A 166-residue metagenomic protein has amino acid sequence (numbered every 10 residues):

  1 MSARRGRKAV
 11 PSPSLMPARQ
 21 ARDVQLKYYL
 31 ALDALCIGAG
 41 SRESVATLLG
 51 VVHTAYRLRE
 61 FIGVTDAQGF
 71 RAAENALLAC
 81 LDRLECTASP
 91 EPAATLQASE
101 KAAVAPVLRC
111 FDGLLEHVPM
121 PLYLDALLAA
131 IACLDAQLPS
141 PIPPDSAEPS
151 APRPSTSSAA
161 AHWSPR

Functional and structural regions predicted by a protein language model:
M1-M16, S155-R166: Short Lys/Arg-rich cationic patches that frequently serve as NLS/NoLS or arginine-rich RNA/DNA-binding motifs
G6-V64: Short terminal alpha-helical segments
V10-S12, C86-S89: Boundary/linker elements of alpha-helical solenoid repeat scaffolds
L15-P17, D66, S89-A94: A ubiquitous short alpha-helical element
K27-A34, L78-T87: Non-catalytic, interaction-prone regions of core transcription and DNA-replication machinery
L35-L49, S89-P106: Short, low-complexity cationic-aromatic patches
L49-R83, C110-A130: Extended intrinsically disordered, low-complexity coil regions enriched in Ser, Thr, Gly, Ala and often Pro
A94-S164: Amphipathic alpha-helical binding modules
